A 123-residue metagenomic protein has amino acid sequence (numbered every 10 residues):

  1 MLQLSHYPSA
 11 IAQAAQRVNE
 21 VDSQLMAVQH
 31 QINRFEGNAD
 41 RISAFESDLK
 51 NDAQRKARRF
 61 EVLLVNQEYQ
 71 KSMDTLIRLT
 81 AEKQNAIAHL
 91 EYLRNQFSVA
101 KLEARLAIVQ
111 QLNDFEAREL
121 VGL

Functional and structural regions predicted by a protein language model:
M1, S5, D52-R55, R59 (+1 more regions): N-proximal short alpha-helices
M1-E20: Short, charge-rich amphipathic alpha-helices with coiled-coil/heptad character
D22, Q29-E36, K71-I108: Long amphipathic alpha-helical coiled-coil segments
Q24-L63: Extended alpha-helical coiled-coil "stalk/arm" regions that act as elongated linkers or oligomerization scaffolds
R59-L76: Intrinsically disordered, low-complexity acidic Ser/Thr-rich regulatory segments
V65-N66, A104, G122: Generic detector of low-complexity/intrinsically disordered segments and short hydrophobic N-terminal stretches
E116-L123: Short acidic DE-rich linear segments
